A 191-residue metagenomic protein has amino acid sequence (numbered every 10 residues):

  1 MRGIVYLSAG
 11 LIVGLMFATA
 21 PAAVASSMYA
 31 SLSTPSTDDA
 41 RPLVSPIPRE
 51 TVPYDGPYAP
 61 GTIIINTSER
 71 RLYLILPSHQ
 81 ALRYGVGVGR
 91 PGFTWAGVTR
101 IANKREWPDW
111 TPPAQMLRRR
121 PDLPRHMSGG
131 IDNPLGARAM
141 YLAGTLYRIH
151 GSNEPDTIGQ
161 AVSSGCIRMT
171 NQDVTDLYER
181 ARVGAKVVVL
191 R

Functional and structural regions predicted by a protein language model:
M1-I4: Positively charged n-region of N-terminal signal peptides that target proteins for export
Y6-A9, S31: Short helix-onset patch at the extreme N-terminus, typifying the N->h transition of secretory signal peptides
S8-A18: Bacterial N-terminal signal peptides
M16-A18, G56, I65, N133 (+2 more regions): Generic structural signal for beta-strand residues in well-ordered domains
T19-A25: Sec/Tat signal peptide C-region and signal peptidase I cleavage site
S26-Q115, G129-I131, R138-M140: Cell wall/extracellular polymer interaction/catalysis modules
S78, R83, G92-V98, R105-R191: Exported/periplasmic cell-wall-interacting domains
